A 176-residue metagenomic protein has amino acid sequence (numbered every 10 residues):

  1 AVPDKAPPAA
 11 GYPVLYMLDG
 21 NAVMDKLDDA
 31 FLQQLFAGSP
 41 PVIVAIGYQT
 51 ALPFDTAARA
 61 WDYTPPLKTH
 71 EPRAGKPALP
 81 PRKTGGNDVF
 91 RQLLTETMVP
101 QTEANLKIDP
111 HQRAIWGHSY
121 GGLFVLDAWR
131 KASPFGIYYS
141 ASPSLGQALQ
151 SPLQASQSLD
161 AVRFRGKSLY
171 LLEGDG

Functional and structural regions predicted by a protein language model:
A1-G176: Non-catalytic cap/lid and distal C-terminal segments of serine-dependent acyl enzymes
